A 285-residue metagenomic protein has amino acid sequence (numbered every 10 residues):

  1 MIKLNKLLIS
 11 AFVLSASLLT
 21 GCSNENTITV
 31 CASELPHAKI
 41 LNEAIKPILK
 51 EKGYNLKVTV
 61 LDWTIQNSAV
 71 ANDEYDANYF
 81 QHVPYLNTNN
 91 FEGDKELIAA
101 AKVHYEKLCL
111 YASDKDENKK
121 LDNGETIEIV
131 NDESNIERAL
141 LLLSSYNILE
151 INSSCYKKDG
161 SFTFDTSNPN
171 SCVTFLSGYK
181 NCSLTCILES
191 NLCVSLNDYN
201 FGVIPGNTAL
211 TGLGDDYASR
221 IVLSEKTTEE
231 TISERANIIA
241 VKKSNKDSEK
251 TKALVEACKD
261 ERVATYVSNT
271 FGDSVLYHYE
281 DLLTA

Functional and structural regions predicted by a protein language model:
L18-G21: C-terminal motif of bacterial Sec signal peptides marking the signal peptidase cleavage site
E25-L35, Y54-T59, T126-I127: Short, well-ordered beta-strand elements
E34-K57, I65: Short, polar/charged alpha-helical segment
V58-S68, Y156-V194: Short helix-initiation/N-cap motifs at beta->coil->alpha
T88-A100, S113-D116, D198, G212-T227: Ligand-binding "clamshell"
A100-E150, A264: A conserved helix-loop-strand patch within extracytoplasmic ligand-binding domains of the periplasmic binding
K107-N118, E234-A253: A bilobed periplasmic-binding-protein/Venus flytrap-type ligand-binding module shared by bacterial periplasmic
N135-Y146, E256-Y279: Periplasmic-binding protein-like
